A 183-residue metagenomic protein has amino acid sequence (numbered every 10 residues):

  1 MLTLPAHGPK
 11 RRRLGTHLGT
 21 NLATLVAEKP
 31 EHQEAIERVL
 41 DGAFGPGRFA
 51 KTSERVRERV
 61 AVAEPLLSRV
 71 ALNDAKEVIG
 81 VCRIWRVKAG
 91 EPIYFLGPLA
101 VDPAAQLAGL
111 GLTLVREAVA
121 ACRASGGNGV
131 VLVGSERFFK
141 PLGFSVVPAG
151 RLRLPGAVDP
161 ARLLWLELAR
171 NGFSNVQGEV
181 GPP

Functional and structural regions predicted by a protein language model:
L2-L4, L14, L18, L22: Leucine-biased recognition of intrinsically disordered, low-complexity hydrophobic segments
A23-I36: A short beta-loop-alpha structural element at the N-terminal edge of CoA-dependent acyl/N-acetyltransferase catalytic
E28, L99-V101: Hydrophobic adenine-recognition pocket in adenosine-nucleotide-binding enzymes
Q33, D41-R83: Active-site rim helix/loop that mediates acceptor-substrate recognition in acyltransferases
V87-L96, Q106: A conserved beta-turn-beta hairpin within the catalytic core of GNAT-like acetyltransferases that forms part
V101, L107-A120, V131-L132: Conserved acetyl-CoA-binding loop-helix of GNAT-fold acetyltransferases
A124-N128, G134-D159: Conserved active-site alpha-helix within GNAT-family acetyltransferase domains
R153-P183: C-terminal "cap" of GNAT-fold acetyltransferases
